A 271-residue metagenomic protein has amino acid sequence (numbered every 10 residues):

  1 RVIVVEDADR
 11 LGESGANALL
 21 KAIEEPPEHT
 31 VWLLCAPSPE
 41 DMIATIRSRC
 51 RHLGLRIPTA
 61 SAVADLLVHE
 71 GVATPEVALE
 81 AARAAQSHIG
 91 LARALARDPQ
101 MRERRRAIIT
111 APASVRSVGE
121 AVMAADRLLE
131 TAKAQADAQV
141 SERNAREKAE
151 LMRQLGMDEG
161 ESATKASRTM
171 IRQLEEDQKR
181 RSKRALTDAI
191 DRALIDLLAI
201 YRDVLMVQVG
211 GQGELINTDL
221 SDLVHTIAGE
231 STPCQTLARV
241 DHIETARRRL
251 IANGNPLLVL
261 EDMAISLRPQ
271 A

Functional and structural regions predicted by a protein language model:
R1-S14: Clamp-loader machinery-focused feature within the broader ASCE/P-loop NTPase space
V5, L33-A36: Conserved D-loop beta-strand region of ABC ATPase nucleotide-binding domains
S14-A18, T45: Generic recognition of short, well-ordered alpha-helical segments
N17-L33: Conserved catalytic/switch belt of AAA+ P-loop NTPases
E28-T30, P37-D196, G210-A271: Charged, glycine-rich active-site and insertion segments that engage polyanionic ligands
